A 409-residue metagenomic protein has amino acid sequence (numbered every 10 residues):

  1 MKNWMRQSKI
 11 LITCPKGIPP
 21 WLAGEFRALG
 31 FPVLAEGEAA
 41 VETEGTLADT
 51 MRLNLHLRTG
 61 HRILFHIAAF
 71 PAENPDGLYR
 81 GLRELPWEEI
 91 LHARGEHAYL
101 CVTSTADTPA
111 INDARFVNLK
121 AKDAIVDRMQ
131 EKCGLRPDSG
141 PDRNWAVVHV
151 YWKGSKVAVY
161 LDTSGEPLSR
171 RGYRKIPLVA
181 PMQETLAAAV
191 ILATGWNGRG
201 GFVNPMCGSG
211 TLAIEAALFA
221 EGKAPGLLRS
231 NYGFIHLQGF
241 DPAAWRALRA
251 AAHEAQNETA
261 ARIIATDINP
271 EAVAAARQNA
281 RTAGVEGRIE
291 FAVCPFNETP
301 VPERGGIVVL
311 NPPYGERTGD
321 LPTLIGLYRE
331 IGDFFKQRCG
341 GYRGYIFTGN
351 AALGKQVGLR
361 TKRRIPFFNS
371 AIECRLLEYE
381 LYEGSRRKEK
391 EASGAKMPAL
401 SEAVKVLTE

Functional and structural regions predicted by a protein language model:
K2-A146, E383, R387-E409: Non-catalytic nucleic-acid substrate-recognition regions in nucleic-acid-modifying enzymes
M5, K9, T13, G17 (+4 more regions): Conserved Class I SAM-dependent methyltransferase catalytic core
D107-A110, P167, P313-R317: A short, flexible beta-alpha/helix-coil linker loop
V148, W152-S164, L377: C-terminal edge-of-domain segments
V159-G195: SAM-dependent Rossmann-like transferase core, predominantly class I methyltransferases with a strong bias toward
M182-P300, E316-R317, T323: Conserved S-adenosyl-L-methionine
N297-V309: A short acidic, Gly/Pro-enriched loop at the edge of an enzyme's catalytic core that lines a small-molecule cofactor
